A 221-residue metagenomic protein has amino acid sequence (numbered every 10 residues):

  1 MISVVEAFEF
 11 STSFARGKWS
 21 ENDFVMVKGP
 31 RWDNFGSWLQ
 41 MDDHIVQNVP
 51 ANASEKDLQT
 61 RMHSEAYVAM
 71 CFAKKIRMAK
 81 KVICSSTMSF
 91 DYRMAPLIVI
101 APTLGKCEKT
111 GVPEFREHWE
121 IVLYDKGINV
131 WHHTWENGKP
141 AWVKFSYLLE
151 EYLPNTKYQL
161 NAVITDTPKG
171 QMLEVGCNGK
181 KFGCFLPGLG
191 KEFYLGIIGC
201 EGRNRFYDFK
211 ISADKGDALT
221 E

Functional and structural regions predicted by a protein language model:
F14, C84-S86, N155-T167, Q171-V175: Short tryptophan-centered beta-strand motifs in secreted/extracellular beta-sheet-rich domains of glycan-recognition
F14, F209-D214: Extracellular beta-strand elements of beta-rich domains used for carbohydrate recognition/degradation or cell-matrix
K18-D57: Extracellular glycan-recognition surfaces and repeat-rich motifs
V49-W135: Secretory/extracellular carbohydrate-interaction modules and structurally similar beta-sandwich "look-alikes"
W135-Q159: Short, aromatic/His-centered strand-loop micro-motif at the edge of beta-sheets
G183-I211: Flexible glycan-contacting loops in extracellular carbohydrate-active proteins
